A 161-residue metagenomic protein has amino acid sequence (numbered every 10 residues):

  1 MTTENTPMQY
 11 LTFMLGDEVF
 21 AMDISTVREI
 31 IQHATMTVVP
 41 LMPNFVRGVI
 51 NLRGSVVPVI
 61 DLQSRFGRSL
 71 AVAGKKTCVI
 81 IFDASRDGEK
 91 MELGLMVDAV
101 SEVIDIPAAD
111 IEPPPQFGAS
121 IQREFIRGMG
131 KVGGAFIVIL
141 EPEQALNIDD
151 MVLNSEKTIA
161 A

Functional and structural regions predicted by a protein language model:
M1-A161: An acidic, low-aromatic, low-complexity terminal/linker signal
